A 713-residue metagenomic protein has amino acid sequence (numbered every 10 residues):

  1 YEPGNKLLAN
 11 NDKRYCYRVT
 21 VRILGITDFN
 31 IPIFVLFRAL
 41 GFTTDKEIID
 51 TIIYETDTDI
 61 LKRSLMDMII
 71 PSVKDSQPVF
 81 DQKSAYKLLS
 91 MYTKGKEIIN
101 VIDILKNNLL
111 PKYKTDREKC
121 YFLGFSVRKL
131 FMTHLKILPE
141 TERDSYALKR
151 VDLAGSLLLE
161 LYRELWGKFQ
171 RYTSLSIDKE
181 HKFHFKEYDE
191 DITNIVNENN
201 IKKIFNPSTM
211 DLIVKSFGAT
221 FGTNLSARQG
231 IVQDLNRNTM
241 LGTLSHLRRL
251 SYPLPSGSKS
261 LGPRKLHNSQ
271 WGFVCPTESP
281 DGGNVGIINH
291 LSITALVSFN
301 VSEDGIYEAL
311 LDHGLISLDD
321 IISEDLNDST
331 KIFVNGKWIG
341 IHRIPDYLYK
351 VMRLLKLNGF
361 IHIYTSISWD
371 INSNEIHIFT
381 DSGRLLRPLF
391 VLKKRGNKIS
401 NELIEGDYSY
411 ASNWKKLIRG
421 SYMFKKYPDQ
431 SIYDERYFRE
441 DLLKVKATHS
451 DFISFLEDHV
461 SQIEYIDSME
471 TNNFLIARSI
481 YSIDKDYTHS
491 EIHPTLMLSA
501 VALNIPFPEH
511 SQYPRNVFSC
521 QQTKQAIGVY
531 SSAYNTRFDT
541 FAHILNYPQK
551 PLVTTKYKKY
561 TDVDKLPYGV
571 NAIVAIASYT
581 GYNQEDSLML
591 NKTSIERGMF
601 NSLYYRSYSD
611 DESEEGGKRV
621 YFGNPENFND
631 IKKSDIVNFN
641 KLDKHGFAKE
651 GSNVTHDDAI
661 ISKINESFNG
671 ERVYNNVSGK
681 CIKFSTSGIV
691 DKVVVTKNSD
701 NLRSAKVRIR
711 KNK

Functional and structural regions predicted by a protein language model:
Y1, K149, L225, K265-S302 (+6 more regions): Conserved phosphate/anionic-ligand binding catalytic regions in large, soluble enzymes, centered on
Y1-R237, T243, P253, H267 (+4 more regions): N-terminal non-catalytic structural scaffold regions of very large proteins
H246-P276, Y547-D562, K632-G651, K663 (+2 more regions): Flexible, glycine/threonine-enriched loop-and-boundary segments that flank and lead into catalytic domains of large
I287, V297-D304, Q584-M589, K697-I709: Short, solvent-exposed secondary-structure boundary/capping segments
H290, Y557, A659, I664-E666 (+1 more regions): Short, surface-exposed secondary-structure boundary micro-motifs
S292-I293, S302-I306, Y568, K592-I595 (+1 more regions): Short, compositionally biased
E308, Y621-N640, K692-A705: Short, basic/aromatic beta-hairpin or loop at an interaction surface
S578-R619: Carboxylate/His-rich catalytic cores and anion/metal-binding grooves
